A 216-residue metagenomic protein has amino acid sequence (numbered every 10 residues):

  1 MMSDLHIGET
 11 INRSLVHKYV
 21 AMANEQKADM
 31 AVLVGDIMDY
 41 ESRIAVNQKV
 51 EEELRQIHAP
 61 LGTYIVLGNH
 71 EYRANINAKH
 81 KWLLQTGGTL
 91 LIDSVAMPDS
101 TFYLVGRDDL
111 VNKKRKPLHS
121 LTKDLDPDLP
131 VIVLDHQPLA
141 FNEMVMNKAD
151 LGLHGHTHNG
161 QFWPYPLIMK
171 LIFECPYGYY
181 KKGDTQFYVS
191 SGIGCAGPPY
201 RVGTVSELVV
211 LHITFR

Functional and structural regions predicted by a protein language model:
M1-R216: Soluble catalytic domains of enzymes that build or remodel membrane lipids, polysaccharides, and related
